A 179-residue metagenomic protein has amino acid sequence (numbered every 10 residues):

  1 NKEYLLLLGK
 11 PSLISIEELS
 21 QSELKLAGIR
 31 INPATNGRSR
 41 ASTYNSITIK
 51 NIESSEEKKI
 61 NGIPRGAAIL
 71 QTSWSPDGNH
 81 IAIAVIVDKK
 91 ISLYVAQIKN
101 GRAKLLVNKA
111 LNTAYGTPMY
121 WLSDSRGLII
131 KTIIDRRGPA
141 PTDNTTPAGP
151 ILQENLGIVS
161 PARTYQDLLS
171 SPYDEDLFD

Functional and structural regions predicted by a protein language model:
N1-K10: Mature N-terminal segment immediately following signal peptide/propeptide cleavage in secreted/periplasmic
L5, G78-A82, G127-I129: Hydrophobic beta-strand positions that form the internal "hydrophobic ladder" of WD40/Gbeta-like beta-propeller blades
P11-T48, I133-D179: Predominantly five- to eight-bladed beta-propeller fold
Y44, D88-K90: Surface-exposed loop/turn positions within WD40 beta-propeller blades
I49-I69, V85, A96-Y115: Multi-bladed beta-propeller domains
